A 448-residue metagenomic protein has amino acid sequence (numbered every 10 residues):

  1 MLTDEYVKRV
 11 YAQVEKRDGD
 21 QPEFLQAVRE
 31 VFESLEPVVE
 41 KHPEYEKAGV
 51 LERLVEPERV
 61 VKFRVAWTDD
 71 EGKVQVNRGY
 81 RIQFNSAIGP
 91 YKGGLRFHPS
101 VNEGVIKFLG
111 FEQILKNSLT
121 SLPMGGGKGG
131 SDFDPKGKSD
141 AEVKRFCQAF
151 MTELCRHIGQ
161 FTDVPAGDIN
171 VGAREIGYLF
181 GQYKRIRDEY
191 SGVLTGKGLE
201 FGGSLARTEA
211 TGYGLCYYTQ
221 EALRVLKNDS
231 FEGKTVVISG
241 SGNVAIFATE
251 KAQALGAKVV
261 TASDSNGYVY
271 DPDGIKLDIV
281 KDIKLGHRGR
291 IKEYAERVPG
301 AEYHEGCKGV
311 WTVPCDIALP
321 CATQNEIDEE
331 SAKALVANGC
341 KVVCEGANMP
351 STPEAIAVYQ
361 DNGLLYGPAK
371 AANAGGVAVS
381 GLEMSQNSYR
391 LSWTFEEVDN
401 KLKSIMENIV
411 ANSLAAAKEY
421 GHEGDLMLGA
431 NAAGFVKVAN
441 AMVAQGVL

Functional and structural regions predicted by a protein language model:
M1-L205, K437-G446: N-terminal ligand-binding/catalytic initiation module
L2-A27, A222-L223, A334-L448: Adenosine-phosphate binding glycine-rich loop
Y11-A12, R29, E36, E103 (+14 more regions): Predominant activation on well-ordered alpha-helical scaffold segments within soluble catalytic domains
G72, D168-I169, S204-T211, V237-S241 (+2 more regions): Active-site nucleophile and cofactor-binding loops and adjacent substrate-binding regions of central metabolic enzymes
K138, G203-A206, A210, S239 (+6 more regions): Alpha-helix capping and helix-loop boundary segments enriched in small/acidic/polar residues
T162-A166, Y190-L194, I238, T261-D264 (+5 more regions): General beta-strand structural signal in soluble alpha/beta enzymes
G203-T312: Glycine-rich phosphate/diphosphate-binding loop of Rossmann-like nucleotide-binding domains
G267-Y366, A371: Rossmann-like adenosine-cofactor binding region
